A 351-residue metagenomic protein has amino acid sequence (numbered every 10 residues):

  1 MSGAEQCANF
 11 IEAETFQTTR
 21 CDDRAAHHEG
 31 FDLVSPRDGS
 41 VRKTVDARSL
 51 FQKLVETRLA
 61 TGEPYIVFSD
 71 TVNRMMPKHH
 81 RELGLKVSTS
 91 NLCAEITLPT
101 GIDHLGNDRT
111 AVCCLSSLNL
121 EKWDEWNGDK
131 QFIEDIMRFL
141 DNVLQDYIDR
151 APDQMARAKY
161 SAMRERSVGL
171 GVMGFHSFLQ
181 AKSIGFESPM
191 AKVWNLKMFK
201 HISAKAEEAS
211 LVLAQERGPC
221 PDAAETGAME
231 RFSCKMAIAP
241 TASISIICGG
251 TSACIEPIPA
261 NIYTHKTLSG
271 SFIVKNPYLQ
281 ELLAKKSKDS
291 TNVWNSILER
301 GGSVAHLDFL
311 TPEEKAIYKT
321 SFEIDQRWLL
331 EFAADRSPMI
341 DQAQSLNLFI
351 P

Functional and structural regions predicted by a protein language model:
M1-P351: Long, C-terminal-biased catalytic regions of enzyme "large/alpha" subunits
